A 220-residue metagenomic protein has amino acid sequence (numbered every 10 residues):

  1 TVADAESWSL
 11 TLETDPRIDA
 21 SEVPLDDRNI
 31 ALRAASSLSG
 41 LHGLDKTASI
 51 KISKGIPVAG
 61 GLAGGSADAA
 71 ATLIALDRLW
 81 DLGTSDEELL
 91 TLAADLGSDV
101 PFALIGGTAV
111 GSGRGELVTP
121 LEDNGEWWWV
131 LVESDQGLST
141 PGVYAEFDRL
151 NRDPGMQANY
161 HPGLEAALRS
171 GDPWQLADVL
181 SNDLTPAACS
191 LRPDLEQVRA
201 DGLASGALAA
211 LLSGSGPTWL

Functional and structural regions predicted by a protein language model:
T1-G60, R78, L82-E87, D123-G125 (+1 more regions): ATP-binding N-lobe of GHMP and related small-molecule kinases
E6-A20, T72, A94, S170-L180: Short, basic/glycine-rich phosphate-binding loops at helix/coil junctions that contact nucleotide phosphates
T11-E13, K51-S53, L92, A103 (+2 more regions): Solvent-exposed beta-strand sheet faces enriched in polar/charged residues
P24, K51-W80, S98, L208-W219: Glycine/serine-rich anion-binding loops at beta->alpha junctions that coordinate negatively charged ligand groups
T47, A69, L73-V110, R114: Contiguous, small/hydrophobic- and glycine-enriched helical/loop subdomains that border and often "cap" functional
I105, A109-A209: Conserved, helical-rich catalytic subdomain that frames metal- and/or nucleotide-binding sites in enzyme alpha/beta
